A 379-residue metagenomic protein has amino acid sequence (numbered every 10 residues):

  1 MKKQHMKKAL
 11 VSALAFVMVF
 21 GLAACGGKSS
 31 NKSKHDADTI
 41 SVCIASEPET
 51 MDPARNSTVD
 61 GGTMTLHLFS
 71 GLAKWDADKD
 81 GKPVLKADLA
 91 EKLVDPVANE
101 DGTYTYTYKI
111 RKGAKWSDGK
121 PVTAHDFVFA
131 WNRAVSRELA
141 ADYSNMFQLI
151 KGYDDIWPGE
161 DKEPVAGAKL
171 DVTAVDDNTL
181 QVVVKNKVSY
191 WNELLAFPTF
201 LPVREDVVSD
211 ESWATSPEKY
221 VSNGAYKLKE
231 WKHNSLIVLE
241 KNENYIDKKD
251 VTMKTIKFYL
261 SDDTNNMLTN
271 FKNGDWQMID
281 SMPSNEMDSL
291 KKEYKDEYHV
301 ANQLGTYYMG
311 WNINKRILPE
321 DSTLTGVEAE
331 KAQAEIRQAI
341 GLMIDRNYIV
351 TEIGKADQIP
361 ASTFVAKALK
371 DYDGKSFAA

Functional and structural regions predicted by a protein language model:
M1-I40, P53, D95-V97: Short, low-complexity disordered leader/linker segments with a strong preference for bacterial N-terminal type II
K3-M6, G21, R111-A140, K227-I353 (+1 more regions): Extracytoplasmic/periplasmic ligand-capture domains
S30-S41, D101-T103, K120, S222 (+2 more regions): Immediate post-signal peptide segment of exported/extracytoplasmic ligand-binding proteins
D36-S46, T105-Y108, F127, L180-Q181 (+3 more regions): Short, well-ordered beta-strand elements
C43-N99, V221: N-terminal lobe/hinge region of extracytoplasmic solute-binding protein
S46-L66, L89, Y143, W191-L201 (+2 more regions): A structural "hinge/loop" feature
A77-D80, V184-T255, N265: Gly/Pro-rich hinge or "lid" segments in bacterial periplasmic/extracellular proteins
K109, D126-V128, R133-E205: Surface-exposed binding/hinge segments that line and control ligand-binding clefts or catalytic entry sites
